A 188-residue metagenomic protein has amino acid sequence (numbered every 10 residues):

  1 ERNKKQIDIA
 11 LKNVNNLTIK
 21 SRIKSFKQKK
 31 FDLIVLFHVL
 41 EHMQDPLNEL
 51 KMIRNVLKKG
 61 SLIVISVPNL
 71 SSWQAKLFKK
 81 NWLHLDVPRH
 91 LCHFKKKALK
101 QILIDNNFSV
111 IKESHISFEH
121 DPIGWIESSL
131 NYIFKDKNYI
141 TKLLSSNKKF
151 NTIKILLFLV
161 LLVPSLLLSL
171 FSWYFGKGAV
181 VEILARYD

Functional and structural regions predicted by a protein language model:
E1-F78, L91-F108, I183-D188: Conserved SAM-binding loop
T18-S21, H84-L85, E113: Short hydrophobic/aromatic-enriched beta-strand-loop microsegments
F78-V87, S128-I133: Short glycine/proline- and charge-enriched loop/turn segments that cap or connect secondary-structure elements
W82-F94, H120: Short, contiguous acidic/charged loop-to-helix segments that flank catalytic cores in large enzymes
I111-S146: Conserved catalytic loop of SAM-dependent methyltransferase domains
K137-I153, G176-I183: Hydrophobic helical membrane-anchoring modules
T152-Y174: A hydrophobic membrane-anchoring feature enriched in long, contiguous, low-charge segments that mark signal-anchor
L166-D188: C-terminal lobe and adjacent flexible extensions of AdoMet/dcAdoMet transferase-like proteins
